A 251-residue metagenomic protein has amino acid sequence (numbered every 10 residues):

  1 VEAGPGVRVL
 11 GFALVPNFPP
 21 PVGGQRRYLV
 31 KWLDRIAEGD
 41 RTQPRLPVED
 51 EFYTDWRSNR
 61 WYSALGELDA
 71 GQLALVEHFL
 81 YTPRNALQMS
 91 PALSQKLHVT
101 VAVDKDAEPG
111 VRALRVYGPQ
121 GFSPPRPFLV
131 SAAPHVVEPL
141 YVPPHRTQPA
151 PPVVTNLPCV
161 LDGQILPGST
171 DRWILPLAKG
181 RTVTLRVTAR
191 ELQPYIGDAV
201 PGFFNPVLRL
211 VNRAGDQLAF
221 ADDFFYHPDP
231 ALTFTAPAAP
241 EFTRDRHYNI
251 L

Functional and structural regions predicted by a protein language model:
V1-L33, F52-Y62, E67, P119-G121 (+1 more regions): Acidic, Ser/Thr/Pro-rich low-complexity intrinsically disordered segments
G24-L29, L33-R35, P44, F52-L129: Ligand-binding face of N-terminal immunoglobulin V-set domains in extracellular IgSF glycoproteins
Y81, A86, P149, T233-A236: Membrane-targeting and insertion segments and their boundary/processing signals
K96-A102, A113, P127-L129, E138 (+4 more regions): Ordered hydrophobic segments in well-structured contexts
V116, V142-R146, F224-F225: Short intrinsically disordered coil segments
F128-V160: Low-complexity, Pro/Ser/Thr- and charge-rich linker/hinge segments at domain boundaries
